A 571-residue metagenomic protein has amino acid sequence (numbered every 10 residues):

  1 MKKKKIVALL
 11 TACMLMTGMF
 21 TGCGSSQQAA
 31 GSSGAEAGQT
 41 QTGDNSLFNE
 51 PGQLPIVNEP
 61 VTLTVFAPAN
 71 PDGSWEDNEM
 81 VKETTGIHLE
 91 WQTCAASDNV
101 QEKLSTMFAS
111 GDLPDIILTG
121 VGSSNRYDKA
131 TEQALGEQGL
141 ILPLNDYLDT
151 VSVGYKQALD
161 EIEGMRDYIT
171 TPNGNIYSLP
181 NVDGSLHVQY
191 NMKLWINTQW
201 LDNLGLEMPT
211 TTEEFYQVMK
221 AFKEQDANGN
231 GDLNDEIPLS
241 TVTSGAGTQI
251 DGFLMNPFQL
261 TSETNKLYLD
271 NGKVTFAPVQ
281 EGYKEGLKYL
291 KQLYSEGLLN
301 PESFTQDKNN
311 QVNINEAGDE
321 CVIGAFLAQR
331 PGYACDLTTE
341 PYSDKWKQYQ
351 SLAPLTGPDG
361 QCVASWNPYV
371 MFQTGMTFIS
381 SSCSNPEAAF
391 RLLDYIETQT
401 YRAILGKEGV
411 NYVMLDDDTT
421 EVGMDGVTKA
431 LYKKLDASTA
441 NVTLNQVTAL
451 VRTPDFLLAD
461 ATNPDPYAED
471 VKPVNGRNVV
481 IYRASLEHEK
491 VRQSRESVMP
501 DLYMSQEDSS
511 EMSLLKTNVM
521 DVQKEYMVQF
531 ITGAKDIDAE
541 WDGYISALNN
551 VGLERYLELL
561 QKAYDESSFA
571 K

Functional and structural regions predicted by a protein language model:
M1-L10: Bacterial N-terminal signal peptides that target proteins for export
A8, C23-E214, E263-K266, V274-P278 (+1 more regions): Conserved N-terminal structural module of periplasmic/extracytoplasmic solute-binding proteins
G18-G22: C-terminal motif of bacterial Sec signal peptides marking the signal peptidase cleavage site
E59-L63, T85-E90, G111-D115, G139-L142 (+6 more regions): Loop/turn elements at helix/coil->beta-strand transitions in domains of secreted/extracellular proteins
A67-P68, R391, Q399-E525, T532-A534: Conserved small-residue motifs centered on glycine
E132-Y168, M219-K223, N230-N265, V322-D344: Carboxylate/His-rich catalytic cores and anion/metal-binding grooves
N145, T171-T248, K266-D319, T377-E408 (+1 more regions): Helix-loop-helix "hinge/cap" segment bordering the ligand-binding cleft or interdomain interface
V242-L269, K288-T462: Extracytoplasmic/periplasmic substrate-binding proteins
